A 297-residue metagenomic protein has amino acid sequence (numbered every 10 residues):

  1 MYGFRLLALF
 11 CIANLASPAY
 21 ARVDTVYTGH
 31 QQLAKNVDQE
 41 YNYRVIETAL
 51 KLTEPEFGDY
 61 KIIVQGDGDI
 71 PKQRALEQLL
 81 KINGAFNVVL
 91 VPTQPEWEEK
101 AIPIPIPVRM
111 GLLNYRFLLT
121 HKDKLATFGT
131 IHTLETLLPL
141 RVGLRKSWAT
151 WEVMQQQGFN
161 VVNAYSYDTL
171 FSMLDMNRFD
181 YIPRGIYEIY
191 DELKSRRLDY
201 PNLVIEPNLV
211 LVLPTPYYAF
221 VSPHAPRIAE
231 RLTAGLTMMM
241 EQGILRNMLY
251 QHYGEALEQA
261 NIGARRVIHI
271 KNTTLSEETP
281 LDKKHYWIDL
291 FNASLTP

Functional and structural regions predicted by a protein language model:
A16-P18: N-terminal signal peptide c-region/cleavage motif recognized by signal peptidases
A21-E99, L232: Extracytoplasmic small-molecule ligand-binding "clamshell" domains of the periplasmic binding protein/Venus flytrap
Q32, L112-F117, H121-K124, L198-E230 (+2 more regions): Periplasmic-binding protein-like
K35-K51, L118-G158, L170, Y187: Bilobed "Venus flytrap"/periplasmic-binding protein-like clamshell domains and structurally analogous long
Q65-F86, Q156, D168-E188: Short helices/loops that flank or line small-molecule/ion binding pockets
D67-L137: Acidic, polar ligand-binding/catalytic clefts
L80, N87-K100, I182-N202: A ligand-binding cleft/hinge motif common to bilobed small-molecule-binding domains
R145, A149-Q156, L236-T296: Ligand-binding clefts/hinges and TM-proximal coupling segments of bilobed small-molecule sensing domains
